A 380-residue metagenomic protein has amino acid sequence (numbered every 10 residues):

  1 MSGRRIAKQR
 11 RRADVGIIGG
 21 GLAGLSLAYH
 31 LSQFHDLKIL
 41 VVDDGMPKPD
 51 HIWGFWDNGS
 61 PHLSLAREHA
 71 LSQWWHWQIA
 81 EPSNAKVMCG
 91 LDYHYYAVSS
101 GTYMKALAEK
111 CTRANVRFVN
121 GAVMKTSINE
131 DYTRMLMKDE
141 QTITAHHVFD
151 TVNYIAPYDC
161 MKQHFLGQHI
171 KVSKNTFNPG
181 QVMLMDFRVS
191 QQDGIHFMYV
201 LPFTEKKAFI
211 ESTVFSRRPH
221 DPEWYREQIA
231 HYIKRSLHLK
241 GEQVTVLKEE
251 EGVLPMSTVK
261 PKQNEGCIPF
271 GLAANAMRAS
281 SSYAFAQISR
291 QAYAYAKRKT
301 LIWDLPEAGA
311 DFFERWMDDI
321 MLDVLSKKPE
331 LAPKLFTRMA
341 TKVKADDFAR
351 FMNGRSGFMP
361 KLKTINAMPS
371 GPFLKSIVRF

Functional and structural regions predicted by a protein language model:
G3-V41: N-terminal Rossmann-like FAD-binding beta1-loop-alpha1 element of flavoenzymes
I18, D150-T151, P269-G271: Redox-cofactor binding/interface segments in oxidoreductases and associated redox assembly factors
S26, H30-S83, L166: N-terminal FAD cofactor-binding segment of flavoenzymes
Y29-Q33, E109, P202: Short, well-ordered alpha-helices that flank and scaffold nucleotide-derived cofactor binding pockets
N58-G121, I128: A conserved beta-strand/loop capping segment in the N-terminal third of enzymes that catalyze redox or closely related
R113-K240, S257: Predominantly flavin-linked oxidoreductase catalytic cores and closely associated redox partners
S190-Q192, S216-Y295: FAD/FMN-dependent oxidoreductases across multiple families
Y293-F380: C-terminal helical "tail/cap" subdomain of flavin- and related membrane-associated enzymes
